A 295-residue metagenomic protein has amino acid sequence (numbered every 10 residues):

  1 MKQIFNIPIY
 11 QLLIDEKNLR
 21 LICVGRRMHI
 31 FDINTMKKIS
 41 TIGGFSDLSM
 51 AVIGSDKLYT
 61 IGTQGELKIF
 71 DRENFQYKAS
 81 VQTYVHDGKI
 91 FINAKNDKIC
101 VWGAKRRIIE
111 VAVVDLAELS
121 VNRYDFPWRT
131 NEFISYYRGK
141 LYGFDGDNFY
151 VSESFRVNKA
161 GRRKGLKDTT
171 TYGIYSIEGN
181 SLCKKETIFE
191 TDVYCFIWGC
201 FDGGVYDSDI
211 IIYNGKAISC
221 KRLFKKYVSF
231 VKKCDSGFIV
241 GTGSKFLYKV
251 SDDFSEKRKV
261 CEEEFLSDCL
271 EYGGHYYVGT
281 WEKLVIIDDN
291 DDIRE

Functional and structural regions predicted by a protein language model:
M1-F5, K37-I42, Q76-V81, S120-F133 (+5 more regions): A short beta-strand motif characteristic of beta-propeller blades
I7-E16, G44-S55, T83-K95, F126-G146 (+3 more regions): Repeated scaffold domains used in trafficking and secretory/extracellular systems, primarily beta-propellers
L19-V24, K57-I61, D97-G103, L141-G143 (+5 more regions): Short beta-strand elements that form the blades of beta-propeller/WD-repeat-like and other beta-sheet-rich scaffold
H29-I30, G65-I69, R107-V113, V151-S152 (+4 more regions): Structural motif
I33-T35, R72, L116, S154 (+4 more regions): Inter-blade boundary loops/turns of WD-repeat beta-propellers
I99-Y175, E186-F189: Solenoidal tandem-repeat scaffolds enriched in leucines and small polar residues
C220-K249: Loop/turn-rich, solvent-exposed surfaces of beta-rich toroidal or solenoidal domains
E264-E295: Blade-level signature of beta-propeller repeat domains, shared across WD40, Kelch, NHL, RCC1 and BNR/Asp-box propellers
